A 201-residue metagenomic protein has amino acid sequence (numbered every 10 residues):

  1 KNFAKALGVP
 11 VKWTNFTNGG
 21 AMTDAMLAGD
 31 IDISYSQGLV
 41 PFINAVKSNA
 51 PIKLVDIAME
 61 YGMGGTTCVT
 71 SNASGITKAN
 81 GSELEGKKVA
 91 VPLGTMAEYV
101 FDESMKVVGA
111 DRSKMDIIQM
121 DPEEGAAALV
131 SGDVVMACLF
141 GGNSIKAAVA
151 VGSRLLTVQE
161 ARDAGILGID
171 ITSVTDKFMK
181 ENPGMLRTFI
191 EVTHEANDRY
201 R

Functional and structural regions predicted by a protein language model:
K1-D111, D116-Q119, A128, V135-G142 (+2 more regions): Short, glycine-/small- and polar/acidic-enriched structural segments that line small-molecule recognition paths
I118, E124-R201: Pocket-lining segment of extracytoplasmic ligand-binding domains
